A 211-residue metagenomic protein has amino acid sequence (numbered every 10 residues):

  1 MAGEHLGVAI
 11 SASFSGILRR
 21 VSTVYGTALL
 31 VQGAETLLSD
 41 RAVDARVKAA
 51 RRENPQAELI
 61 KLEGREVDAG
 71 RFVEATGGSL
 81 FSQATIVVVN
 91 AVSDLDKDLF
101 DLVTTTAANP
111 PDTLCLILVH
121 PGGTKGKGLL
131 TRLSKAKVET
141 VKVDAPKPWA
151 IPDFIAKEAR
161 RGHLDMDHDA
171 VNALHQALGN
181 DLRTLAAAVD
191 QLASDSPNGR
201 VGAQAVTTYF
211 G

Functional and structural regions predicted by a protein language model:
A2-G211: Conserved beta/loop motifs at nucleotide-recognition and modification sites
